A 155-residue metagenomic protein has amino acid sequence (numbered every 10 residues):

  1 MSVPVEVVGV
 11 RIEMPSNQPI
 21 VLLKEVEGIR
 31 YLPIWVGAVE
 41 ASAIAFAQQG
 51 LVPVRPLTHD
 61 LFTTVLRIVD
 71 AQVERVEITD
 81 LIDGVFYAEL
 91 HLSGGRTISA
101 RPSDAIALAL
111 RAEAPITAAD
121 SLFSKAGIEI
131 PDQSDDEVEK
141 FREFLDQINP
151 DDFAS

Functional and structural regions predicted by a protein language model:
M1-S155: Divalent-cation
